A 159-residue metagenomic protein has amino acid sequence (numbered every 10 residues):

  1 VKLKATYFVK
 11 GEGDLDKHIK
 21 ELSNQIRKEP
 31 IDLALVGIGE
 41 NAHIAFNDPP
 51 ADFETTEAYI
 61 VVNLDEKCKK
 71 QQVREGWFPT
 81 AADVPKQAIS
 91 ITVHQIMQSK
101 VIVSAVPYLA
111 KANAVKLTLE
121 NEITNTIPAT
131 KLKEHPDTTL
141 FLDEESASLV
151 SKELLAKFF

Functional and structural regions predicted by a protein language model:
V1, Q25-E29, F53, A88 (+2 more regions): Solvent-exposed alpha-helices and their adjacent loops that cap or buttress functional pockets in soluble metabolic
V1-L33: Ligand-binding beta-strand-loop-alpha-helix segment within the catalytic cores of soluble metabolic enzymes
A5-Y7, D32-L35, H43, V101-S104 (+1 more regions): Structural motif
G11-D14, P79-P85, T118-E120: Short, flexible loop segments at the rims of nucleotide/cofactor-binding pockets, characterized by
I19-K20, A45-P50, T55-E57, A114-T118 (+1 more regions): A short secondary-structure junction signal
L22-D52: A glycine-rich beta-strand to alpha-helix segment that forms a phosphate/ribose-binding loop at ligand/cofactor sites
A45-I91: Class I SAM-dependent methyltransferase SAM-binding "motif I" and its flanking Rossmann-like core
I91-H94, Q98-F159: ATP/nucleoside-binding phosphotransfer catalytic cores, i.e., glycine-rich phosphate-binding loops
